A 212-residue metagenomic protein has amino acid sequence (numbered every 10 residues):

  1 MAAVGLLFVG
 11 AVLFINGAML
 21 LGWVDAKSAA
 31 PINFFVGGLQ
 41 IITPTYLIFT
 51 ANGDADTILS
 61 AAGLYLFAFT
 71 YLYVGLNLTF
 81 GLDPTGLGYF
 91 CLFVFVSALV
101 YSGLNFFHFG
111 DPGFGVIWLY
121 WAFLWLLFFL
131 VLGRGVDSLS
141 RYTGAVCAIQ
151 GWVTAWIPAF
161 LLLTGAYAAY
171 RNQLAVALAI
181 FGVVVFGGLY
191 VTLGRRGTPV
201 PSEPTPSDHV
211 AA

Functional and structural regions predicted by a protein language model:
M1-D56, G165-A212: N-terminal topogenic module of multi-pass integral membrane proteins
M1-V4, V24-S28, F49-A62, L82-G86 (+3 more regions): Membrane-helix interface and helix-disruption motif detector
L6, L13, N33, Q40 (+5 more regions): Small-residue packing motifs within transmembrane alpha-helices
F14-D25, Y71-D83, F128-S138, G188-G197: C-terminal ends of transmembrane helices
S28-F35, T85-V94, R141-C147: Cytoplasmic-side transmembrane-helix entry/capping segments in multi-pass membrane proteins
G37-I42, L92-Y101, C147-I157: Small-residue-rich segments of transmembrane alpha-helices in multi-pass membrane proteins, especially helix faces
A61-Y65, F69-G135: Membrane-proximal helix-loop-helix units in multi-pass membrane proteins
G110-A212: C-terminal transmembrane helix-loop-helix hairpin of multi-pass membrane proteins
